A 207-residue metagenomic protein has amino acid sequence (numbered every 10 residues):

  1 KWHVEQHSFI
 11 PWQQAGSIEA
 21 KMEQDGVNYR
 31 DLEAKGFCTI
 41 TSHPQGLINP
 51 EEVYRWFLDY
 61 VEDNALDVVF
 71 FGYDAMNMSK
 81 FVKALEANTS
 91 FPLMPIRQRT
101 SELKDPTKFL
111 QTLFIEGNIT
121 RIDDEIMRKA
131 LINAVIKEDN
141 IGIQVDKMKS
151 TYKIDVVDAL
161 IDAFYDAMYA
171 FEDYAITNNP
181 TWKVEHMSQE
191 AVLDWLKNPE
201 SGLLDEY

Functional and structural regions predicted by a protein language model:
K1-Q98, K108, E125-Y207: RNase H-like, metal-dependent nuclease domains and their acidic two-metal-ion catalytic environment used
P95-I122: Short alpha-helix plus adjacent loop in nuclease-associated cores
